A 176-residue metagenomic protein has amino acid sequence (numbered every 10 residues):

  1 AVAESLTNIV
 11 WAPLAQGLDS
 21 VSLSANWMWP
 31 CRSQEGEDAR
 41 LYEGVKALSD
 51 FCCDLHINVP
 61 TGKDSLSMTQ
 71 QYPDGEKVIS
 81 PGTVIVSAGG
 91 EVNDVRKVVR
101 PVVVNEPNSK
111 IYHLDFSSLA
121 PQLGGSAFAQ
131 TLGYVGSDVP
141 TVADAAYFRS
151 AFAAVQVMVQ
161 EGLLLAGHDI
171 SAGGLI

Functional and structural regions predicted by a protein language model:
A1-I176: Glycine/proline-enriched, intrinsically flexible loops and inter-domain linkers
